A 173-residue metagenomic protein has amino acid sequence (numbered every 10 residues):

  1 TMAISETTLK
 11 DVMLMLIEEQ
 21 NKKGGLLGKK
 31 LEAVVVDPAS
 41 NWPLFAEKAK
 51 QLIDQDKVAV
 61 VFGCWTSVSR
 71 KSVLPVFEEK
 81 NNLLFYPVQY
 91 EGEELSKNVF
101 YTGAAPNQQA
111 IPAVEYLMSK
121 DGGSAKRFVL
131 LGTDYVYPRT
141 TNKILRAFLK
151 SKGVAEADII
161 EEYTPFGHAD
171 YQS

Functional and structural regions predicted by a protein language model:
T1, A39, G132-Y135: Residue-level signal for short, function-critical loop segments
M2-D11, V136-K143: Glycine- and acidic-residue-enriched helix-capping/strand-helix junction motifs
I4-V12, G24-E93, T102, Y163-Q172: Beta-alpha junction/loop-to-helix N-cap segments that form part of ligand/metal-binding clefts
K10-A33, G123, K150-A157: Signal peptide-proximal N-terminal region of secreted/periplasmic/extracellular or secretory-lumen proteins
D11-L14, E18, K50, E115 (+1 more regions): Core alpha-helical elements of the protein kinase catalytic domain, predominantly the helix directly N-terminal
L16, V76, I144, F148: Rossmann-fold NAD(P)-dependent oxidoreductase module
E18-Q20, F45, L117: Conserved structural-core and active-site-/substrate-pathway-adjacent residues in large, well-folded domains of enzymes
E47, E91, N98-S173: Extracellular/periplasmic Venus flytrap/periplasmic-binding protein
